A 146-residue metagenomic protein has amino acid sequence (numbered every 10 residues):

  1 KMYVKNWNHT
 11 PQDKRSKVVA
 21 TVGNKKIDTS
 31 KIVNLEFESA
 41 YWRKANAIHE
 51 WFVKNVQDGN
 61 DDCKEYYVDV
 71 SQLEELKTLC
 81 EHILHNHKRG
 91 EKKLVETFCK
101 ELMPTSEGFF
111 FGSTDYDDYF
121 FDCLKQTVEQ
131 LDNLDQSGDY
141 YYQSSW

Functional and structural regions predicted by a protein language model:
K1-W146: Acidic (Asp/Glu-rich) sequence patches and key acidic residues that form negatively charged surfaces used
